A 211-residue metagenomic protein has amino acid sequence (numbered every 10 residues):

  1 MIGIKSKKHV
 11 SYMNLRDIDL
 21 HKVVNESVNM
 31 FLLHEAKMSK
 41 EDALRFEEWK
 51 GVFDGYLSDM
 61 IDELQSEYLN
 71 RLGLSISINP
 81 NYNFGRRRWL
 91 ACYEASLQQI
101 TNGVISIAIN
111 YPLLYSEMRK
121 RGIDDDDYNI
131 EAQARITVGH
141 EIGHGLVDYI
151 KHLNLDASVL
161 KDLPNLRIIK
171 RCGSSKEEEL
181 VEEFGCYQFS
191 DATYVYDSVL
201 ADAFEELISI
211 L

Functional and structural regions predicted by a protein language model:
M1-E48, R167-K170: Non-catalytic architectural context of zinc metalloproteases
L20, W49, F53, R135 (+3 more regions): Hydrophobic (often cysteine-bearing) scaffold residues that line and stabilize catalytic clefts of nucleotide/cofactor
F31-L33, L114-Y128, K161-I169: A solvent-exposed, charged loop/short amphipathic helix patch at secondary-structure junctions
K50-G73: Zn2+-dependent metallopeptidase catalytic core
N79-R135, I142-D148: Active-site scaffold of zinc-dependent metalloenzymes
H144, D148, H152, Y187-D191: Glycine-rich, acidic and aromatic/proline-enriched surface loops and short helix-turn segments that act as binding
H152-D162: Short acidic alpha-helical/loop segments enriched in Asp/Glu that coordinate divalent cations
L160-L211: Metalloprotease/metallohydrolase-associated module, dominated by Zn2+-dependent proteases
